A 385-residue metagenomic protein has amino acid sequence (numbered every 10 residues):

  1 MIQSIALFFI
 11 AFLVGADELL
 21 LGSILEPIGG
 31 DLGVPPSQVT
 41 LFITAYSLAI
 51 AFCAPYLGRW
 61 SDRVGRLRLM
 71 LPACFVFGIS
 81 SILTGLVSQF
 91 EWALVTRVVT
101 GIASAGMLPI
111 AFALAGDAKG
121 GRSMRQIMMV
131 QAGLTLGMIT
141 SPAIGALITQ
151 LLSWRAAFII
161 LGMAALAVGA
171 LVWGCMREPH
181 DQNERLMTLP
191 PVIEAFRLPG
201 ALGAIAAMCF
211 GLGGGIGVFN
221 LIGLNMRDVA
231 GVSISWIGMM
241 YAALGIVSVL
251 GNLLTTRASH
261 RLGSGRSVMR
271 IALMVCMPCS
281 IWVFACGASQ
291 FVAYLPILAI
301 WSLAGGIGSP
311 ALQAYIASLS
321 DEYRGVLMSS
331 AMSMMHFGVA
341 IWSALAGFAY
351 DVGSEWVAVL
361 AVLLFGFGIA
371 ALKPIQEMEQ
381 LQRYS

Functional and structural regions predicted by a protein language model:
G33, G65, L86-W92, A103 (+3 more regions): Helix-breaking motifs and short loop linkers at transmembrane-helix boundaries and internal kinks in secondary membrane
F52-S88: Conserved MFS/SLC helix-loop-helix module at the cytosolic interface between two early adjacent transmembrane helices
A54-G65, G251-S264, Y350: Helix-to-loop junctions at the C-terminal end of transmembrane segments in multipass secondary transporters
S80, E91-V99, V292-I300: Paired small-residue
W92, G120-R122, M128-M176: Helix-loop-helix hairpin linking two adjacent transmembrane segments in secondary transporters
T96-L136: Cytoplasmic helix-loop-helix junction between adjacent transmembrane helices in 12-TM secondary transporters
R266-L312: C-terminal transmembrane helical hairpin of 12-TM major facilitator-type secondary transporters
S318-G353: A late C-terminal transmembrane helix in Major Facilitator Superfamily
